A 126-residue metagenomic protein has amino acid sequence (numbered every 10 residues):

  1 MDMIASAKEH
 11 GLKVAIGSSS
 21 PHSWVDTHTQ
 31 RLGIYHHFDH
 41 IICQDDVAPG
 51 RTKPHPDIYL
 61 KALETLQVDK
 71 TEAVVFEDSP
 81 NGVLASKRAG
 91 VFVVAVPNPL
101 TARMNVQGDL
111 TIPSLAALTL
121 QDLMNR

Functional and structural regions predicted by a protein language model:
M1-I16, H22-D26: Short, acidic loop-to-helix structural element flanking the phosphoryl-transfer center in phosphate-processing enzymes
A5, H22, T27-R126: Asp-based, Mg2+/Mn2+-dependent phosphohydrolase catalytic module
